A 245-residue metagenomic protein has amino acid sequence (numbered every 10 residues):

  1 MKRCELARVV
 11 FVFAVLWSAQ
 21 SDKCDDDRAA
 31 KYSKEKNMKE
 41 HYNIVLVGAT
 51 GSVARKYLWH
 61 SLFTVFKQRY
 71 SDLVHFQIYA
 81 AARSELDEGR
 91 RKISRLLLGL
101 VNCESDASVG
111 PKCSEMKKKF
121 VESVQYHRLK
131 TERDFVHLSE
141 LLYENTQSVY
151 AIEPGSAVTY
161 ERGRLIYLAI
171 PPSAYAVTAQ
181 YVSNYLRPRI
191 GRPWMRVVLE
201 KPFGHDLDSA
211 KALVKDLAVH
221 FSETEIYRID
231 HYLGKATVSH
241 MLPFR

Functional and structural regions predicted by a protein language model:
M1-K2: N-terminal secretory signal peptides that target proteins for export/translocation
E5-S18: Cleavable N-terminal signal peptides of Sec/SRP-targeted secreted and luminal proteins
Q20-L199, F203-R245: Secretory/organelle targeting and membrane-embedding segments
